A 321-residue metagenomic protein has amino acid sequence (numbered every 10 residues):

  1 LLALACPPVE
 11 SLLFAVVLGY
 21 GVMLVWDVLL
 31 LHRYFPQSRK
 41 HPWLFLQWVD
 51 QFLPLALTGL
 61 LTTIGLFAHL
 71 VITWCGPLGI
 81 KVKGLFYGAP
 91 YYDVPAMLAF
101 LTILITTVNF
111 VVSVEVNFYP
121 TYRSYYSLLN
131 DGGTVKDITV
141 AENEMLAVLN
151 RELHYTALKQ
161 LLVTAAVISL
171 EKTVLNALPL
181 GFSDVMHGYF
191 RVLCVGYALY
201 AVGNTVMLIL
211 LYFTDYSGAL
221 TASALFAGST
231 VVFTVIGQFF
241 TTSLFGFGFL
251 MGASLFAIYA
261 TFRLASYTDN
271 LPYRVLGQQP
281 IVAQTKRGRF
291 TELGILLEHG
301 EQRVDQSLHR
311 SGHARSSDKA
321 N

Functional and structural regions predicted by a protein language model:
L1, L210-V232: Alpha-helical transmembrane segments of multi-pass membrane transporters/permeases
L1-H32, S243-S266: Hydrophobic alpha-helical transmembrane segments
A5-C6, F213, F239-F240: Helix-loop interface residues and adjacent transmembrane-helix termini in multi-pass membrane transporters, primarily
S11-E115: Transmembrane helical elements of multi-pass membrane transporters/channels
D93-A177: Specific pore-lining/lateral-gate transmembrane helices of multi-pass inner-membrane transport and insertion machines
T121-G133, P272-L308: Short, highly charged, low-complexity non-transmembrane loops/tails of multi-pass membrane proteins
V163-L170, V174-V206: Alpha-helical transmembrane segments of multi-pass membrane proteins
L180-V185, G203-G218, A265-R274: Alpha-helical transmembrane segments
